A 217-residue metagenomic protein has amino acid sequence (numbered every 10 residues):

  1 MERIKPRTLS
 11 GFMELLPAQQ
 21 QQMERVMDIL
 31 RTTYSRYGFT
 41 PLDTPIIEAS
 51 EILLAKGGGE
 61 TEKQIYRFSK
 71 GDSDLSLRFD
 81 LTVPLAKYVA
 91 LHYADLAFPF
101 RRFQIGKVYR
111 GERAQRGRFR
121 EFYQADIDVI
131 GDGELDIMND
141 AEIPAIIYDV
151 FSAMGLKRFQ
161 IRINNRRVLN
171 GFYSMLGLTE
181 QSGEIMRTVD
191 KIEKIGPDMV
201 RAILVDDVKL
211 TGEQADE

Functional and structural regions predicted by a protein language model:
M1-E217: Extended, charged alpha-beta segments that form solvent-exposed binding/catalytic grooves in nucleic-acid-handling
